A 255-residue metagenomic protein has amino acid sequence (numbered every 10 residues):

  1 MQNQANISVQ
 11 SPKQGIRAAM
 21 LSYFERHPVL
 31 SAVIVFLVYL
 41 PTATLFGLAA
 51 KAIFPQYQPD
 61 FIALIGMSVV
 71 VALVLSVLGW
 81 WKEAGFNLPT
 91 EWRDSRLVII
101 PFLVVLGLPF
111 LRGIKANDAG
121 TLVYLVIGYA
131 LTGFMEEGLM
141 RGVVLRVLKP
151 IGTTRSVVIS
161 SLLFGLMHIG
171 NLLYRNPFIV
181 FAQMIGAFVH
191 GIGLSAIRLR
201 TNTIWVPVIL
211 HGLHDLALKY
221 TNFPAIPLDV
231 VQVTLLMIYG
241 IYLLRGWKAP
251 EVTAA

Functional and structural regions predicted by a protein language model:
M1-E25: Short, Lys/Arg-rich, polar N-terminal cytosolic tail immediately upstream of the first transmembrane signal-anchor
E25-L78, L97-I99, V123-Y124, L228-L235: Alpha-helical transmembrane segments in multi-pass membrane proteins
V33-L37, S95-I99, L122-V126, T154-I159 (+3 more regions): Hydrophobic alpha-helical transmembrane segments
Y39-L45, L103-L111, T132, L162-N171 (+1 more regions): Aromatic-anchored segments of alpha-helical transmembrane domains
L40, F181-L236: Functionally important transmembrane alpha-helices
A50-I62, L73-G138, L145, K149-P150 (+2 more regions): Juxtamembrane helix-loop-helix connectors linking adjacent transmembrane helices in multi-pass membrane enzymes
V126, A130, F134, V158-G165 (+4 more regions): Residue-level signature of the transmembrane alpha-helical core of multi-pass small-molecule transporters
M135-S161, L199-T203: Membrane-interface helix/loop boundary segments of multi-pass membrane proteins
